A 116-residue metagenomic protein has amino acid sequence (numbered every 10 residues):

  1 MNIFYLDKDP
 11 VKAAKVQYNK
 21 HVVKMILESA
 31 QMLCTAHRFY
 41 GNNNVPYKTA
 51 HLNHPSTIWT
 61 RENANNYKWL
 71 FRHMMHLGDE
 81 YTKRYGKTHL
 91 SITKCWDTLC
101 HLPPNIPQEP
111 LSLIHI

Functional and structural regions predicted by a protein language model:
M1-T82: An N-terminal structural lobe/cap that precedes and organizes the functional/catalytic core across diverse proteins
K68-P103: Charge-dense polyanion-binding interfaces
P104-S112: Conserved NAD+-utilizing ADP-ribose enzyme module
I114-I116: Conserved small/polar residues in nucleotide/adenosyl-binding loops
